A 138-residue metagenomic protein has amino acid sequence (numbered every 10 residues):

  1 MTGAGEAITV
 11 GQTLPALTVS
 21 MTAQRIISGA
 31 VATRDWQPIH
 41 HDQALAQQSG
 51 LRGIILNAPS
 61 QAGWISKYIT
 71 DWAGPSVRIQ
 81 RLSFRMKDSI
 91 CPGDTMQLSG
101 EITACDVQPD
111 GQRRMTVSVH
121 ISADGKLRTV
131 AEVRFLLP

Functional and structural regions predicted by a protein language model:
M1-L14, P92-P138: HotDog/MaoC-like acyl-thioester-processing domains
M1-R78: Hot-dog-fold acyl-thioester-processing enzymes
M21, M86, F135-L137: Hydrophobic residues in beta-strands and at strand termini
P38-H40, L51, I79-Q80, R85-K87 (+2 more regions): Short, intrinsically disordered/low-complexity patches at protein termini and at juxtamembrane boundaries
I69-L98: Mid-chain, well-packed structural core segment of small domains
